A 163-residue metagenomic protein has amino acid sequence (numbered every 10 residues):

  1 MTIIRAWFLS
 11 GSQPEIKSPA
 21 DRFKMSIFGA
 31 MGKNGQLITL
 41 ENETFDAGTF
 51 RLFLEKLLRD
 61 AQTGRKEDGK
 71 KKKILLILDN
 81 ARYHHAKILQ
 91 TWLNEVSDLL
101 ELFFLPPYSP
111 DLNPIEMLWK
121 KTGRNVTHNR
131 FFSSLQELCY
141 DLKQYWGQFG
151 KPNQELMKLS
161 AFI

Functional and structural regions predicted by a protein language model:
M1-K56: Extended, low-complexity cationic-aromatic segments
Q13-P19, N94-M117, F131: RNase H-like polynucleotidyl transferase catalytic core
G32-Q36, A81-H84, Y108-P110: Short, solvent-exposed loop/turn segments at secondary-structure junctions
R51-I74: Short, basic/hydrophobic alpha-helical segments
L54-K56, K73-I77, A81, T91 (+2 more regions): Single, function-defining residue in the core of a domain
E67-H84, N113: Acidic/histidine-rich, metal-coordinating catalytic segments
I115-I163: C-terminal anion-handling pockets and recognition modules
